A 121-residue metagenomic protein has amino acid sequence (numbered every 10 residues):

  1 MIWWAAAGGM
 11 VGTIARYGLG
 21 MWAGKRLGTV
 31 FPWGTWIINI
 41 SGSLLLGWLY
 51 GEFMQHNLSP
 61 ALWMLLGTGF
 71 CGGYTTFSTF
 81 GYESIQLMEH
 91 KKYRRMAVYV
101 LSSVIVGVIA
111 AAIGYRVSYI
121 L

Functional and structural regions predicted by a protein language model:
M1-L121: Membrane-interface helix-loop junctions in multi-pass transporters/channels
